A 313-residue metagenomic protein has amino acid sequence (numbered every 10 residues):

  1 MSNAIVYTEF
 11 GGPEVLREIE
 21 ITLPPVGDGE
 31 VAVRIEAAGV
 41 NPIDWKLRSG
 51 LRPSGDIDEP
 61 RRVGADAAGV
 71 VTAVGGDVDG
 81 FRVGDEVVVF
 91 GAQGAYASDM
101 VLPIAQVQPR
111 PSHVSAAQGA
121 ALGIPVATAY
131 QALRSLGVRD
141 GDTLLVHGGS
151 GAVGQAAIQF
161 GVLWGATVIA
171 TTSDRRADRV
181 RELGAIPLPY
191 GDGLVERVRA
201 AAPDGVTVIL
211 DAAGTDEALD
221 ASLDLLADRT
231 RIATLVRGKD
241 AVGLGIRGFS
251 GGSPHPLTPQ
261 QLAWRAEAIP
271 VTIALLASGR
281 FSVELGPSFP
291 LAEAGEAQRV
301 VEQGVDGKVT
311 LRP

Functional and structural regions predicted by a protein language model:
T22-G39, L51-Q93: Glycine-rich beta-strand-centered segment in the early N-terminal region that forms part of a ligand/cofactor-binding
V88, T207-L210, A233: N-terminal Rossmann-like NAD(P) cofactor-binding module of classical short-chain dehydrogenase/reductase
V88-G148: NAD(P)H dinucleotide-binding glycine-rich loop of Rossmann-like/cofactor-binding domains, especially the beta1-alpha1
L122-G191: Mid-domain Rossmann-like dinucleotide-binding core that forms the NAD(H)/NADP(H) cofactor-binding site
L194-D204: Short amphipathic alpha-helix with an adjacent loop that forms part of the alpha/beta core around
D216-R280, P313: Glycine-rich phosphate-binding loop and adjacent beta-alpha segment of Rossmann(oid) nucleotide-cofactor-binding
A266-P313: C-terminal hydrophobic helical "lid"/dimerization subdomain of Rossmann-like NAD(P)H-dependent oxidoreductases
